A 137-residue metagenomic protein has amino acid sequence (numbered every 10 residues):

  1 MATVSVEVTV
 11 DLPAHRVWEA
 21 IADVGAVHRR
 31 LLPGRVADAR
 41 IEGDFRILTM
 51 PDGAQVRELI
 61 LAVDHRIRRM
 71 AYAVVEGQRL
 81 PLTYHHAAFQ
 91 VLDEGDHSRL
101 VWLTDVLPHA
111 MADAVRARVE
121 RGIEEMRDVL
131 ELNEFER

Functional and structural regions predicted by a protein language model:
M1-R40: Hydrophobic ligand-binding cavity/cleft-lining segments
T3, Q55, L82-Y84: Short, mixed charged/polar active-site loops that provide acid/base catalysis or chelate metal/phosphate cofactors
V8, V56-A62, H85-D93: Hydrophobic/aromatic beta-strand elements that line small-molecule binding cavities or substrate pockets in beta-rich
V10, P51, D93-G95: A generic beta-sheet turn/junction motif
E19-A26, H65, E120-E124, D128-L132: Short, intrinsically disordered, mixed-charge
A26-L80, L100, L132-R137: Glycine-rich portal/gate segments that line the openings of hydrophobic small-molecule binding cavities
V74-D128, R137: Beta-strand/loop substructures that line and gate deep hydrophobic ligand-binding cavities in soluble
